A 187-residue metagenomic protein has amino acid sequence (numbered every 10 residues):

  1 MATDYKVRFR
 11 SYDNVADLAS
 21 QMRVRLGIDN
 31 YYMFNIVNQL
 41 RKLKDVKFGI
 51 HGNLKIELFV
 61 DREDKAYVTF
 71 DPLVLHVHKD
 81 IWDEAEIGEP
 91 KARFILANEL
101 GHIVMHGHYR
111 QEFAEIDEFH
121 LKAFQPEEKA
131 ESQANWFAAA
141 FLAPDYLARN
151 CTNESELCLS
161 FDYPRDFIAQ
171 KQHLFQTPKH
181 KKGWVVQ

Functional and structural regions predicted by a protein language model:
M1-Q187: Active-site hotspot residues in diverse enzymes, especially metal/ion-binding acidic/histidine motifs
